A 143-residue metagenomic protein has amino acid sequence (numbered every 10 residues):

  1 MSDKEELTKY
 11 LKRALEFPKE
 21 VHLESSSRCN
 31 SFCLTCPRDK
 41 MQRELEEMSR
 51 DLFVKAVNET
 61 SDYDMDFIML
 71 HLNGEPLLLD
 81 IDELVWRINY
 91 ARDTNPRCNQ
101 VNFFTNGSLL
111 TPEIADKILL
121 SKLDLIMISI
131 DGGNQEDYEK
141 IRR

Functional and structural regions predicted by a protein language model:
M1-P18, S31: Recognition helices and adjacent regulatory flanks at domain boundaries
L15-R28, F32-R143: Conserved glycine-rich "GG(E/T)P / GGGxP" loop and the immediately following alpha-helix in the radical SAM core
